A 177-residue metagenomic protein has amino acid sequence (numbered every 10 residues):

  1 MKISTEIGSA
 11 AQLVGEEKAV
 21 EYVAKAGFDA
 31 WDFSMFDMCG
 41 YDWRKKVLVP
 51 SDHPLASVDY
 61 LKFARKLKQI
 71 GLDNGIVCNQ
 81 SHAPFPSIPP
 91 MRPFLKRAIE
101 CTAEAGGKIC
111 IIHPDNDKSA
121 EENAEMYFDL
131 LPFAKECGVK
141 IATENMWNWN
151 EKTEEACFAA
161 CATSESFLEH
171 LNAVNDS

Functional and structural regions predicted by a protein language model:
M1-I109, K135, D176: N-terminal pre-domain/capping segments
K2-T5, L13-V20, A24, W31 (+1 more regions): Acidic/histidine-rich catalytic cores of soluble enzymes
S9, S119, F158: Short, flexible loop segments at the rims of nucleotide/cofactor-binding pockets, characterized by
D59-F63, R92-R97, N123-F128, A160-E165: Charged helix-capping and loop-helix junction motifs
T102-E121, C137-T153: Active-site groove signature of glycoside hydrolases
